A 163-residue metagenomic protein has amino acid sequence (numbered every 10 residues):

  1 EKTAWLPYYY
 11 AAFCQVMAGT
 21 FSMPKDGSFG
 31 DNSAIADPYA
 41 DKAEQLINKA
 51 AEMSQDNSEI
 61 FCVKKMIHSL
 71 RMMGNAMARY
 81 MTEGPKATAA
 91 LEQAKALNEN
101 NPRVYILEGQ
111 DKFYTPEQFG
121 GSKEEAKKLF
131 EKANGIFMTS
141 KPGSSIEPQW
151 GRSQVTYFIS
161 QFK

Functional and structural regions predicted by a protein language model:
E1-Y10, C14: N-terminal leader/linker segments that initiate helical-solenoid repeat arrays
K2-T3, E52-Q55, E99-N100, M138: Short coil turns that delineate tetratricopeptide repeat
W5-Y8, I60, V104, G143 (+1 more regions): TPR alpha-solenoid repeat register
C14-K49, D56, V63-A90, E108-S153: Short coil/linker segments at helix-helix boundaries
E59-K65, N98-V104: A structural motif
V155-K163: Eukaryotic acidic, Ser/Thr-rich intrinsically disordered low-complexity regions
